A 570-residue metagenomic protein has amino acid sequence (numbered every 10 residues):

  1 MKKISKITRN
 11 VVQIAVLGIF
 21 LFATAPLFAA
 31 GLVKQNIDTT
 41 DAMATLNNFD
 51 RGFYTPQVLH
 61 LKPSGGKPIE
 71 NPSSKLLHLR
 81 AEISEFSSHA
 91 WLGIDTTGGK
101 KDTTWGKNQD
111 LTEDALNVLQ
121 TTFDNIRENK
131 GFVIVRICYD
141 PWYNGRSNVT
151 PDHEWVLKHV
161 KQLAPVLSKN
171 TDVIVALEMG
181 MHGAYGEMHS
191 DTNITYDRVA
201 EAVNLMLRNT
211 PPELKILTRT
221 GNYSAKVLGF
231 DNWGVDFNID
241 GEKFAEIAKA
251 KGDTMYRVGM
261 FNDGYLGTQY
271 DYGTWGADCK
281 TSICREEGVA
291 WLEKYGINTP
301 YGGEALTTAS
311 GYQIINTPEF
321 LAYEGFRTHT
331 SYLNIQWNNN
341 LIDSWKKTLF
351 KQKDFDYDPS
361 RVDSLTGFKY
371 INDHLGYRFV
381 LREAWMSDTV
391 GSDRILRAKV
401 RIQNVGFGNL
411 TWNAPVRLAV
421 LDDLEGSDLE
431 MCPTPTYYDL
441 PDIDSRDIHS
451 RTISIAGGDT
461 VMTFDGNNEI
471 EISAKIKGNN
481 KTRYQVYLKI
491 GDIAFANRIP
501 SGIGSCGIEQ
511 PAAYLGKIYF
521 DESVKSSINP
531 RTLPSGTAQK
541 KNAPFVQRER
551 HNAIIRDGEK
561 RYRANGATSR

Functional and structural regions predicted by a protein language model:
K2-V16: Bacterial N-terminal signal peptides that target proteins for export
Q13-P26: Bacterial N-terminal signal peptides
F22, N529-R570: C-terminal outer-membrane/trafficking sorting elements
A30-L119, N144, E287-R361: N-terminal substrate-binding region of glycoside hydrolase catalytic domains
D114-E128, V149-A176, R198-N209: An active-site-proximal structural segment forming one wall of the substrate-binding cleft that immediately precedes
I134-N144, L163-N193: Active-site groove signature of glycoside hydrolases
A176-E187, D191-I342: Catalytic-core regions of glycoside hydrolase
N372-K525: Extracellular/luminal regions of secreted and cell-surface proteins that mediate adhesion/ECM remodeling
